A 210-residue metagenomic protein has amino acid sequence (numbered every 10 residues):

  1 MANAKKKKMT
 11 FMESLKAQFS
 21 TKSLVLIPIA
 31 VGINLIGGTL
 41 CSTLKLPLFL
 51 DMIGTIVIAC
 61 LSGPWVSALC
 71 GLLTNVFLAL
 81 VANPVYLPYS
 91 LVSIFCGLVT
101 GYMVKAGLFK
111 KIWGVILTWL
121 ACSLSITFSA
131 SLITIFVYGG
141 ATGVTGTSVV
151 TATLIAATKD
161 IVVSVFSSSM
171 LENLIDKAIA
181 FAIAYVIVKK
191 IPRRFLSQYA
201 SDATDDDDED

Functional and structural regions predicted by a protein language model:
A2-I36, P88-G139, Y185-K189: Short helix-perturbing small/polar motifs within transmembrane alpha-helices
A2-L61, W65-V76, P84-Y86: Hydrophobic transmembrane alpha-helices
T43-F49, Y86-P88, K110-D210: Membrane-embedded alpha-helical hairpins and interfacial helices in multi-pass inner-membrane proteins
D51, T55, V92-G97, A180: Hydrophobic core segments of transmembrane alpha-helices in multi-pass, intramembrane catalytic enzymes
P64-L69, L73, G107-W113, I161: Membrane-helix interface segments
G71-A79, L98-Y102, A106, D205-D210: Extended, non-catalytic scaffold segments that flank or surround catalytic motifs
T74-V81, V137, A141: Regular secondary-structure segments
